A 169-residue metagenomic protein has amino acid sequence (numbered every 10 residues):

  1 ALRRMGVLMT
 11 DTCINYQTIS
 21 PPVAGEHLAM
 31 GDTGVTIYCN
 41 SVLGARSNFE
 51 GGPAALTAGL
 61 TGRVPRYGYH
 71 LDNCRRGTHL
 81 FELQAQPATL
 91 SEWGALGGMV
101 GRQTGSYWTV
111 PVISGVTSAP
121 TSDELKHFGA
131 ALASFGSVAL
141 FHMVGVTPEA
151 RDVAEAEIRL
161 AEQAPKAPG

Functional and structural regions predicted by a protein language model:
A1-I19, D32-G169: Intrinsically disordered, low-complexity segments enriched in small residues
P22-D32: Glycine-centered loop/turn motifs
